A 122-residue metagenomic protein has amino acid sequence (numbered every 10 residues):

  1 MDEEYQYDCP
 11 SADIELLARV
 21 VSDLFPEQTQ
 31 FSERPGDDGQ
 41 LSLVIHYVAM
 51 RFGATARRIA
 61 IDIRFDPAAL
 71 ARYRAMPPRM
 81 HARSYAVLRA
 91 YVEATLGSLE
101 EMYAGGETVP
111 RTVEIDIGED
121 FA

Functional and structural regions predicted by a protein language model:
M1-D38: Negatively charged, low-complexity tracts enriched in Asp/Glu with abundant Ser/Thr
E3, S42-A86: Intrinsically disordered, low-complexity regulatory segments enriched in Ser/Thr/Pro and charged residues
S11, E27, G36, A68 (+2 more regions): Generic low-complexity segments that are intrinsically disordered, proline-rich and/or Lys/Arg-biased
V21-Q28, S32, F52, T95 (+2 more regions): Short, flexible helical or helix-coil boundary motifs
D23-L24, R34, V48, D116-D120: Compositionally biased, intrinsically disordered low-complexity segments
P26, D38-S42, A56-R58, P110: A general secondary-structure signal for short beta-strands and their flanking turns/coil in non-transmembrane regions
D38-Q40, F52, G106, D120: Intrinsic-disorder/low-complexity loop/linker signature
A71-A122: Mixed-charge, Lys/Arg-enriched low-complexity segments
